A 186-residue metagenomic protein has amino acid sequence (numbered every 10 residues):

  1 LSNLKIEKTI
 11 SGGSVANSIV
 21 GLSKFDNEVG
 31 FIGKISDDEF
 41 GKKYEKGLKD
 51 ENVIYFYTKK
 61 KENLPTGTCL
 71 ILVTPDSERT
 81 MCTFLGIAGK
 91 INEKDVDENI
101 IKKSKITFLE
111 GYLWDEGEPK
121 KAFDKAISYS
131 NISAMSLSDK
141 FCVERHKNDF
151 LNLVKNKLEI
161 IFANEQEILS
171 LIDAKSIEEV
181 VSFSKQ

Functional and structural regions predicted by a protein language model:
L1-I32, K42: Glycine-rich phosphate/adenosyl-contacting loop at the front of the ribokinase-like
N3, E7, E45-K60, L64 (+1 more regions): Ribokinase/PfkB-type carbohydrate-kinase core domain
G13-S18, F40, P65-T68, I177: Short glycine/serine/threonine-rich phosphate/pyrophosphate-binding segments that cradle anionic phosphate groups
N17-S18, D26, D38, C82 (+2 more regions): Basic, gly/Ser/Thr/Pro-rich low-complexity segments located predominantly at protein N termini
S18-L22, F31, L48, L70 (+1 more regions): Hydrophobic/aromatic pocket-lining and membrane-interface residues
V29-Y55: A glycine-rich beta-to-alpha transition motif near the start of alpha/beta enzyme domains, typified by
